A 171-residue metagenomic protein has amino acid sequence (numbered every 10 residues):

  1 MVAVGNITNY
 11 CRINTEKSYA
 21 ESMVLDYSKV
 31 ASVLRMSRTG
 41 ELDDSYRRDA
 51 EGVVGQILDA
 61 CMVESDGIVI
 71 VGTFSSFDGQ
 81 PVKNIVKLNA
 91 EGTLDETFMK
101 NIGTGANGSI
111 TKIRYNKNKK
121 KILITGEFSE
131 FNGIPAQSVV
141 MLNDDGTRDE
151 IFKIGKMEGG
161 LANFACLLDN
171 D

Functional and structural regions predicted by a protein language model:
M1-D171: Extracytoplasmic mature domains of secreted or surface-exposed proteins
